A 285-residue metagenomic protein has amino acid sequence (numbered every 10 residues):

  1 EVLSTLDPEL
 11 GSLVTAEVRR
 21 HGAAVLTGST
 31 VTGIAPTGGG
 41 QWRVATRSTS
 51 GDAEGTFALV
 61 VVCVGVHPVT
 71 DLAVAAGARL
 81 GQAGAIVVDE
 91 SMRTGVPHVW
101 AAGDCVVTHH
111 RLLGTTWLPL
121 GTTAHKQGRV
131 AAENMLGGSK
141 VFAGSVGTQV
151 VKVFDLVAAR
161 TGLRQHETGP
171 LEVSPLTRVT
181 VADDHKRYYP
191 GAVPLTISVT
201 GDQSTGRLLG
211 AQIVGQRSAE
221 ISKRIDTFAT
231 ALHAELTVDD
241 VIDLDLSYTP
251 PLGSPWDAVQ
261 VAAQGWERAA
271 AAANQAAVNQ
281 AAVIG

Functional and structural regions predicted by a protein language model:
E1-E90: A Rossmann-like FAD-binding core segment of flavoenzymes
E1-G33, L118-A124, V141, V146-H166: Rossmann-like dinucleotide-binding cores of NAD(P)H-dependent redox enzymes
A24-L26, W100, L176-R178: General small-molecule cofactor/ligand-binding pocket signal
P36-W42, G95-V96, P190-L195: A short, glycine/Asx- and small/polar-enriched loop/turn that sits immediately N-terminal to a beta-strand
G55-N134, T227-T230: FAD-site-proximal beta/loop scaffold in flavoenzymes
R79-Q82, G138-Q149, V173-S174, R178: A short alpha-helix-loop-beta-strand transition element characteristic of N-terminal alpha/beta dinucleotide-binding
L156-T161, P170-A276, Q280: Flexible, glycine-rich terminal cap/loop adjacent to redox cofactors in electron-transfer oxidoreductases
